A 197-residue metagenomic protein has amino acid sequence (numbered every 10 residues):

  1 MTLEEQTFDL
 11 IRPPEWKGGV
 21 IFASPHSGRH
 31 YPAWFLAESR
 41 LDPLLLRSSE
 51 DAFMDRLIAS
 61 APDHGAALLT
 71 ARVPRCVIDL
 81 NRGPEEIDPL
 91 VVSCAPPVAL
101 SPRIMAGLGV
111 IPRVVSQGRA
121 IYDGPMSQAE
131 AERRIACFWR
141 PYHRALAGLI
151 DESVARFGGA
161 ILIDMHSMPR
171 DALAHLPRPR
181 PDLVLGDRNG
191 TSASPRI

Functional and structural regions predicted by a protein language model:
M1-L162, S167-I197: N-terminal catalytic or cofactor-binding beta/alpha core of small enzyme domains
